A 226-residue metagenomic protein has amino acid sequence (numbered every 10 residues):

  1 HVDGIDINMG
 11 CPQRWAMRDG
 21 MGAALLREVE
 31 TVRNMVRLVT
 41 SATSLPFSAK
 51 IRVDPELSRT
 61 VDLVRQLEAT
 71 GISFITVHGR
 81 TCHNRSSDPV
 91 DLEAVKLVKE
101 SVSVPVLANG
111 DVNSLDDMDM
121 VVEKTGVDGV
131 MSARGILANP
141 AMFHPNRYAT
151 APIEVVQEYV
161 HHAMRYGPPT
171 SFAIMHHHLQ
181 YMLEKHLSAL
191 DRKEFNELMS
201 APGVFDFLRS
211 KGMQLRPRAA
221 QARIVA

Functional and structural regions predicted by a protein language model:
H1-T70: Active-site entrance/lid segments in N-terminal catalytic domains of soluble metabolic enzymes
G10-P12, K50-E56, R80-C82, N109-N113 (+1 more regions): Active-site beta-loop-alpha junctions enriched in small/polar residues
P12, D19, F47, H78-G79 (+2 more regions): General secondary-structure edge motif
Q13-D19, T81-R85, A141: A short acidic, helix-capping loop that chelates divalent metal ions and anchors anionic groups
G20-L26, N84, N146-A149: Short glycine-enriched, charge-decorated loop/helix-capping segments at active-site entrances that position
L26, E30, P89, V112: Conserved phosphate-coordination/catalytic loops
N34-L38, A42-S44, L57-F74, S86 (+3 more regions): Alpha/beta catalytic cores of nucleotide-metabolism and tRNA/nucleoside-modifying enzymes
